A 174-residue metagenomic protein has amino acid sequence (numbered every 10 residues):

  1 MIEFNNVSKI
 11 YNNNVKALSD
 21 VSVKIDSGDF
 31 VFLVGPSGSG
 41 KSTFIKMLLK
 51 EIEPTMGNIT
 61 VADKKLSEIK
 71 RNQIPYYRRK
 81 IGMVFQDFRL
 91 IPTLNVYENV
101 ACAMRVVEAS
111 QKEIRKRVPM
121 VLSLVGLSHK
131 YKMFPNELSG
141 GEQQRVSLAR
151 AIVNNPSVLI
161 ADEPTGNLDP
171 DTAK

Functional and structural regions predicted by a protein language model:
L49: Helix-to-loop junction immediately C-terminal to a conserved catalytic motif
G57-K65: Conserved ABC transporter NBD signature motif
L94-A101: Short coil-to-helix segment of the ABC ATPase nucleotide-binding domain corresponding to the Q-loop/switch region
M133-Q144: Conserved ABC ATPase signature
L148: Hydrophobic anchor residue at the start of the ABC signature
V153-S157: A short, proline-enriched helix->beta-strand linker immediately N-terminal to the Walker B motif in ABC-type P-loop
L159-D162: Catalytic Walker B motif of ABC-type/P-loop ATPase nucleotide-binding domains
